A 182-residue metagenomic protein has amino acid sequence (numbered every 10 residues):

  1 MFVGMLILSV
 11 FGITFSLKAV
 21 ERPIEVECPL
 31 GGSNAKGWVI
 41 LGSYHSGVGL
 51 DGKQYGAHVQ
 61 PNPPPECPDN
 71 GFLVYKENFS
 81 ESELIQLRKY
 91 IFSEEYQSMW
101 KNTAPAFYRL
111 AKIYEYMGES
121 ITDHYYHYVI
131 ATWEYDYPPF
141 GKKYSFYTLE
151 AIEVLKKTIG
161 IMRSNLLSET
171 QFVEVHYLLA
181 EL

Functional and structural regions predicted by a protein language model:
F2-G12: Bacterial N-terminal signal peptides
F15-F92: N-terminal cysteine/histidine-rich coordination modules
V59-P65, M99-A106: Short Fe-S-cluster ligation motifs
S82, S98-P105, F146-L149: Alpha-helix boundary/N-cap detector
R88-K89, S93, K101-K142, T170-L182: Amphipathic alpha-helical repeat scaffolds of TPR domains
A106-I113, Y144-R163: Alpha-helical repeat scaffolds
